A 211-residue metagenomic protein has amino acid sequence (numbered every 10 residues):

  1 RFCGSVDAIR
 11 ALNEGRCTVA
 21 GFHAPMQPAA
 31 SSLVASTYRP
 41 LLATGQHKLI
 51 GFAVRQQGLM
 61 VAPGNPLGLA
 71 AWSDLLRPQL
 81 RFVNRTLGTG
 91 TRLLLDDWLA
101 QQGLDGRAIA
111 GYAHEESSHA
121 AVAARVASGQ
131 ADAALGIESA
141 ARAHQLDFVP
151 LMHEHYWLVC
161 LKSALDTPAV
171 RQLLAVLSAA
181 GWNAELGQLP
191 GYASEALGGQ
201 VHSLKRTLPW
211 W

Functional and structural regions predicted by a protein language model:
R1-C3, G106-H119: Short beta-strand-to-loop elements that line the ligand-binding cleft of bilobed periplasmic-binding protein-like
R1-R16, L41-H47, A70-S73, A100 (+1 more regions): N-terminal hydrophobic or amphipathic helices and topogenic motifs
V6-A20, P25, E115-Q130: Short helices/loops that flank or line small-molecule/ion binding pockets
G21-Y38, A123-M152: A ligand-binding cleft/hinge motif common to bilobed small-molecule-binding domains
A43-Q56, L146-A175, A196-H202: Periplasmic-binding protein-like
F52, V61-F82: Flexible hinge/capping segments at coil-to-helix
G64-A70, L104, S163-A169: Short helix-loop capping/hinge motifs at secondary-structure junctions, enriched in acidic/polar residues
S73-L93, D97: Short loop->beta-strand "edge-of-pocket" segments that line small-molecule binding or catalytic clefts across diverse
